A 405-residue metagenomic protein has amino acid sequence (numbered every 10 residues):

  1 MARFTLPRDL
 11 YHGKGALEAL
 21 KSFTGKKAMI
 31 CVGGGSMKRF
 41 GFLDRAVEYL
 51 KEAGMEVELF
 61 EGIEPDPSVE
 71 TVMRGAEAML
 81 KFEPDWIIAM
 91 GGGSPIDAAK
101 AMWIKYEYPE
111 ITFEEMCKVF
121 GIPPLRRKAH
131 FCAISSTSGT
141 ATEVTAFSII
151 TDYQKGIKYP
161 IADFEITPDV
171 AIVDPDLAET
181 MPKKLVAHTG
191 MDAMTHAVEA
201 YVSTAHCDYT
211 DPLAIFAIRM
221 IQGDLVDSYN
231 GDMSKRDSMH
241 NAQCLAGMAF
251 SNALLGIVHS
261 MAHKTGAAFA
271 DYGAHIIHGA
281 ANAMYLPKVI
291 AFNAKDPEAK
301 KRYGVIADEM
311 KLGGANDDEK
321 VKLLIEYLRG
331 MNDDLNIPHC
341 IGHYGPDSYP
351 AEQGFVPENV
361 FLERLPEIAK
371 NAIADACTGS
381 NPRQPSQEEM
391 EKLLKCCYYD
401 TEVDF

Functional and structural regions predicted by a protein language model:
M1-W86, I341: ATP/NTP phosphate-donor binding region
G34-G35, T137, V289: Residue-level signal for short, function-critical loop segments
R74-A76, P95-P109, V144-T145: Short Gly/Thr/Asp-enriched flexible loops that form oxyanion-binding sites at enzyme active sites
P84-K100, S136-T142, H275-I276: Glycine/serine-rich anion-binding loops at beta->alpha junctions that coordinate negatively charged ligand groups
E107-H206, K301-V305: A glycine/threonine-rich phosphate-anchoring loop and its flanking beta-alpha core in nucleotide/phosphate-binding
A200-Y327: Active-site segments that bind and position negatively charged phosphate/pyrophosphate groups
A307-F405: C-terminal charged capping/lid subdomain of soluble metabolic enzymes
